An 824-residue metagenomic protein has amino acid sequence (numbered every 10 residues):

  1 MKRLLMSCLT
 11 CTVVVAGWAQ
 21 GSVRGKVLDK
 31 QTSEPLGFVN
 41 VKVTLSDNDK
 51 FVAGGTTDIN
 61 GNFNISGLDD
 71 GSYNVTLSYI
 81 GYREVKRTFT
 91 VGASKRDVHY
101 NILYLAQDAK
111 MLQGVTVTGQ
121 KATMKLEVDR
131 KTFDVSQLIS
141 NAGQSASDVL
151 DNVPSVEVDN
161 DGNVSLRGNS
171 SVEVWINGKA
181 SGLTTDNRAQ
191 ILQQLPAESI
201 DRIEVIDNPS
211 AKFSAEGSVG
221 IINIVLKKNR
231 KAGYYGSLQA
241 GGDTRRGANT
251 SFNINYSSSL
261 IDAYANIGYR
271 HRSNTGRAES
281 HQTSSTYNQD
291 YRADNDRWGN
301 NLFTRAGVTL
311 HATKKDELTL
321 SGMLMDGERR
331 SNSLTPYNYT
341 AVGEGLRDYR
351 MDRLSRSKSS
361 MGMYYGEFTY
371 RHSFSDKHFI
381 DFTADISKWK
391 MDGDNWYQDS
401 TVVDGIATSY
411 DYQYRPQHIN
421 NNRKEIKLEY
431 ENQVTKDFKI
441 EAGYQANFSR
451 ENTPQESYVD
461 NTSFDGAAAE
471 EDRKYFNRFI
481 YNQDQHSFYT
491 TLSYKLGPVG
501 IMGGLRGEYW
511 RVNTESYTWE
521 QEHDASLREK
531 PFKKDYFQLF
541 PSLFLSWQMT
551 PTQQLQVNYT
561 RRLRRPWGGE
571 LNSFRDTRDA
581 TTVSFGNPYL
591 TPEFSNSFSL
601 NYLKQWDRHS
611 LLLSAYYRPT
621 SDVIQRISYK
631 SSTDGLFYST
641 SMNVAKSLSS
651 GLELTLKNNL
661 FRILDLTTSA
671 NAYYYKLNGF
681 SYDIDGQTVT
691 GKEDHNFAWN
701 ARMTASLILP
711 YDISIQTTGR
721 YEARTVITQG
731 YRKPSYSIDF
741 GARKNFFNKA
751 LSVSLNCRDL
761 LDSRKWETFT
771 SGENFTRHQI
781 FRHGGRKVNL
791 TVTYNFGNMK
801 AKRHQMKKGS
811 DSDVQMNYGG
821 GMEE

Functional and structural regions predicted by a protein language model:
L28, T32, N40-T44, S78-I80 (+5 more regions): Short, acidic, small-residue-rich periplasmic hinge/interaction motif at the N-terminus of Gram-negative outer-membrane
L45-K50, S72, T76-T88: A short, solvent-exposed loop/turn motif at the edges and junctions of modular extracellular/periplasmic domains
S46-N62: Short, acidic Ser/Thr/Gly-rich low-complexity loop/linker segments typical of extracellular and cell-surface proteins
H99-L103, A146-V149, R188-Q190, V205 (+2 more regions): N-terminal periplasmic accessory domains that precede and gate Gram-negative outer-membrane beta-barrel machines
A146, K179-D207: Short acidic/polar hinge/loop motifs at secondary-structure boundaries that mediate gating or recognition
G242, R246-S273, Y287-S333, M361-T369: Transmembrane beta-barrel wall of Gram-negative outer-membrane proteins
R292, R423-K427, E470-N477, F585-N587 (+6 more regions): Outer membrane beta-barrel strand-and-loop segments of large Gram-negative receptors, especially TonB-dependent
R511-N513, P551-S597, Y617-S639, R758-N774: Surface-exposed extracellular loop regions of Gram-negative outer-membrane beta-barrel proteins, predominantly
